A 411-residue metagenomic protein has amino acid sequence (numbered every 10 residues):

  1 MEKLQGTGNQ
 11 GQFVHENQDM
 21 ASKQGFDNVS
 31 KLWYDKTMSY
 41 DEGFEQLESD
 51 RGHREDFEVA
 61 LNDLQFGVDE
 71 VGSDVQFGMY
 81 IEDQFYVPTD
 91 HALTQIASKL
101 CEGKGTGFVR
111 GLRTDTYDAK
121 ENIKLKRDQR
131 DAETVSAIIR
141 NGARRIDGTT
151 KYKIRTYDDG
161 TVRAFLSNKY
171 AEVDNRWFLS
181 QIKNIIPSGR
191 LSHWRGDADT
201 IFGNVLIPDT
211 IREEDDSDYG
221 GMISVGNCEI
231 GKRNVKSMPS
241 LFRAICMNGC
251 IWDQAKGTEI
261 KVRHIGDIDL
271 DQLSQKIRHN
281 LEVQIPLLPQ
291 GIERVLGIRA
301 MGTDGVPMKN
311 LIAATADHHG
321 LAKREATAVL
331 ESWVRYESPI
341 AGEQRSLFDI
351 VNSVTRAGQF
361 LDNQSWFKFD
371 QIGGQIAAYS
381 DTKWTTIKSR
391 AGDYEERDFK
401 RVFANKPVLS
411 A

Functional and structural regions predicted by a protein language model:
E2-Q181: Feature for intrinsically disordered/low-complexity regulatory segments and propeptides
Y170-A411: Intrinsic disorder/low-complexity polar-acidic segments
